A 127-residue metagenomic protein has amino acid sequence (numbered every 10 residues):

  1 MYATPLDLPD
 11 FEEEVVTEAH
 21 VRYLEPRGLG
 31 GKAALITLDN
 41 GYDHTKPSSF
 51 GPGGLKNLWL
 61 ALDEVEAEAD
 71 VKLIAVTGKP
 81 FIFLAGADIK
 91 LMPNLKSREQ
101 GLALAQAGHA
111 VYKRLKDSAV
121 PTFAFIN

Functional and structural regions predicted by a protein language model:
M1-T77, K113: Conserved CoA-thioester-binding segment of acyl-CoA-metabolizing enzymes
D39-G41, K79, L95, N127: Short strand-loop junctions, especially beta-strand C-caps/beta-turns that link beta-sheets to coils or alpha-helices
T77-V111: Glycine- (often His-adjacent) and acidic-residue-rich active-site loop that binds/positions the CoA thioester
H109, K113-N127: Glycine-rich beta-to-alpha active-site loop
